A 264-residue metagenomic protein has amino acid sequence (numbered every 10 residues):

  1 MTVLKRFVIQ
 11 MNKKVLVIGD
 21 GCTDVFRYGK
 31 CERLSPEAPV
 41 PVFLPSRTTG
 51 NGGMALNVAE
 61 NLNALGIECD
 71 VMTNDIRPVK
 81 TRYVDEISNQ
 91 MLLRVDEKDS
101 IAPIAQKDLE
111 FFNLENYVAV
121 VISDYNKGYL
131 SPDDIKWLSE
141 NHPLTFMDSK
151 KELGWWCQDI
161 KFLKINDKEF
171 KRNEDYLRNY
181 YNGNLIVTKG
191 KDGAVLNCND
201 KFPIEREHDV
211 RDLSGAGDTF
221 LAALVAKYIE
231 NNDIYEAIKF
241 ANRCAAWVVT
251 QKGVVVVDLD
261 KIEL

Functional and structural regions predicted by a protein language model:
L4-V8, N12-I18, C22-V121, P132-D134 (+1 more regions): Conserved N-terminal subdomain of the carbohydrate kinase-like
R6, N116, D133-D159, R172-L264: Conserved phosphate-binding/catalytic region of the ribokinase-like
D20-G21, Y125, T219: Active-site metal-binding loops of divalent metal-dependent hydrolases
G21, K150-E152, K168: Short, ordered loop/turn segments at secondary-structure junctions
S100-P103, K127-Y129, L153, A194: Short, small-residue-enriched loops and turns at beta-alpha junctions that line or gate enzyme active sites
I160-D167: A short beta-strand/loop micro-motif in the catalytic core of glycosyltransferases that engages the nucleotide-sugar
